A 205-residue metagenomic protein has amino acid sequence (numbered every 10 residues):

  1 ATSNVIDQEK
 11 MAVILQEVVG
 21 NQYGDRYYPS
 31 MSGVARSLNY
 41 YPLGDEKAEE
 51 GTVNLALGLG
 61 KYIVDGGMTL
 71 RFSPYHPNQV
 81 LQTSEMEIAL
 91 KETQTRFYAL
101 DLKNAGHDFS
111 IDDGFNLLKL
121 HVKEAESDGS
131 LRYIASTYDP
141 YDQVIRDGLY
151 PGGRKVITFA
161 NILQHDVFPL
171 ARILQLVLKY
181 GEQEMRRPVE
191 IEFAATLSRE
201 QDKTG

Functional and structural regions predicted by a protein language model:
A1-G205: Conserved mixed alpha/beta core segments that line enzyme active sites in large multi-domain catalysts
